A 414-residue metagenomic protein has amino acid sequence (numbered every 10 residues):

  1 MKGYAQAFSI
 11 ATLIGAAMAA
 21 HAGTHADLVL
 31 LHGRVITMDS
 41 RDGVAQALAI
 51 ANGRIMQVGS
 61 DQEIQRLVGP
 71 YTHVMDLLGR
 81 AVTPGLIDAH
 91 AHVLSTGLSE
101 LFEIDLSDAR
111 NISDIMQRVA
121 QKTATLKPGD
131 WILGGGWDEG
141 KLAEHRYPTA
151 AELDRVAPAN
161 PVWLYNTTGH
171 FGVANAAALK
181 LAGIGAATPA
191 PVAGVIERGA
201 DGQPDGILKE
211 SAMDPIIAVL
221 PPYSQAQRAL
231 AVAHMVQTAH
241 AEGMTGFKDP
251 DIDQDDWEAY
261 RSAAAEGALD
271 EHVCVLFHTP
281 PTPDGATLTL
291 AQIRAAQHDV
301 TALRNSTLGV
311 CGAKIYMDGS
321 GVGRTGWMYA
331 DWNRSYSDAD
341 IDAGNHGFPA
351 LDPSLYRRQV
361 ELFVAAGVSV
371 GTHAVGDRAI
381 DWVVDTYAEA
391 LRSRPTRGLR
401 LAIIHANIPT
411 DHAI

Functional and structural regions predicted by a protein language model:
M1-F8: Bacterial N-terminal signal peptides that target proteins for export
A11-H21: Hydrophobic h-region of N-terminal signal peptides that target proteins for export in Gram-negative bacteria
T24-L31, I36, S40-A295, C311 (+4 more regions): Divalent metal-binding segments
V300-R304: Accessory "access/gating" subregions that flank catalytic or transport cores
I408-I414: Active-site-adjacent C-terminal substructures of enzyme catalytic domains
